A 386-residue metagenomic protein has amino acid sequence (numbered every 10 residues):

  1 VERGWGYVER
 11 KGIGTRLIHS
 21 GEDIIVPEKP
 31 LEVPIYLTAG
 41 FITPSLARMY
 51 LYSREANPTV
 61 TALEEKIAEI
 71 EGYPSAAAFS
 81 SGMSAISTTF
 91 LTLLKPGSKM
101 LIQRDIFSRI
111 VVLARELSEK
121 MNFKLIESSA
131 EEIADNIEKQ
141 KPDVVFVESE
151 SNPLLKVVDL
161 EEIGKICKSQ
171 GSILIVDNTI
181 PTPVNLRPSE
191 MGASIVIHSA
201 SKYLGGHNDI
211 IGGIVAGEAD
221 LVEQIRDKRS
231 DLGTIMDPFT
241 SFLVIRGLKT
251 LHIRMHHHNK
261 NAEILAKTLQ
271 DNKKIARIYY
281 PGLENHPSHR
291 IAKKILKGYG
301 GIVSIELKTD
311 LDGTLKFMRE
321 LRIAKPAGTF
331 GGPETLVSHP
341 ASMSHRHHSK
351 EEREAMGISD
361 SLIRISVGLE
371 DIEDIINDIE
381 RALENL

Functional and structural regions predicted by a protein language model:
E2-G4, R115, K124-I126, V337-L386: PLP-dependent enzyme catalytic core of the Aspartate aminotransferase-like
E2-P58, L63-K66: N-terminal "arm"/small-domain region of PLP-dependent enzymes with the aminotransferase-like
G4-G6, D23, S75-K274, Y279 (+1 more regions): Conserved PLP-enzyme active-site core in the AAT-like
W5-G14, S20, A216, R277 (+2 more regions): Positively charged, small/polar-rich N-terminal and surface patches that mediate targeting and assembly and bind
G40-S87, R109-E116: Conserved N-terminal alpha-helix of the aminotransferase class I/II PLP-enzyme fold
F41-P44, L221, S342-M343: Active-site/binding-pocket entry motifs
I133, D310-K316, D371-N377: Short, conserved charged micro-motifs
R277-I363, V367: Conserved C-terminal alpha-helix-loop-beta "cap" of PLP-dependent enzymes that closes/shapes the active-site mouth
